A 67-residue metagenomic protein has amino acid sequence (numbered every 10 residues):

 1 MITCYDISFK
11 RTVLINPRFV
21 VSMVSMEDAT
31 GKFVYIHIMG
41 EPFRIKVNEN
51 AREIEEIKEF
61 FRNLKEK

Functional and structural regions predicted by a protein language model:
I2-V13, F19-K67: Acidic, Ser/Thr- and proline-rich intrinsically disordered linker/docking segments of eukaryotic scaffolds
